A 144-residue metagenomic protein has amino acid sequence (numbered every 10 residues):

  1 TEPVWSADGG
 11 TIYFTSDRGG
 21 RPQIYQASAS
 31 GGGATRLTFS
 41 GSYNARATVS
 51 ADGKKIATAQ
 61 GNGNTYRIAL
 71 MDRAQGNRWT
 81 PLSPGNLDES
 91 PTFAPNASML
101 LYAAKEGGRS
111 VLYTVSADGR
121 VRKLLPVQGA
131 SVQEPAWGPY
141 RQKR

Functional and structural regions predicted by a protein language model:
T1-R144: Sequence signature of WD/YWTD-type beta-propeller architectures
